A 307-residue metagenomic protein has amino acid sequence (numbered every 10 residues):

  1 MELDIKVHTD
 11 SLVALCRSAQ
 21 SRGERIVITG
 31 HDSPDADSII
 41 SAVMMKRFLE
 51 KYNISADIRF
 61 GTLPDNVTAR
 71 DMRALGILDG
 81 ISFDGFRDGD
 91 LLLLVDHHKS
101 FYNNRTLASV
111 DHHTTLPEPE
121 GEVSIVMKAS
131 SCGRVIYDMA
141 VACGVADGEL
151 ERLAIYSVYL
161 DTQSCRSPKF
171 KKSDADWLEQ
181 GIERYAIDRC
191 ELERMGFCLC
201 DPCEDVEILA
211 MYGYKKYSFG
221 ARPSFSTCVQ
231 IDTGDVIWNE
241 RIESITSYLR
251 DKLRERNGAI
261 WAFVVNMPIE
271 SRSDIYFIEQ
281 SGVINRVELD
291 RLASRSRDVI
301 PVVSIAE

Functional and structural regions predicted by a protein language model:
M1-E307: Replace "Mg2+/Mn2+-dependent" with "divalent metal-dependent
